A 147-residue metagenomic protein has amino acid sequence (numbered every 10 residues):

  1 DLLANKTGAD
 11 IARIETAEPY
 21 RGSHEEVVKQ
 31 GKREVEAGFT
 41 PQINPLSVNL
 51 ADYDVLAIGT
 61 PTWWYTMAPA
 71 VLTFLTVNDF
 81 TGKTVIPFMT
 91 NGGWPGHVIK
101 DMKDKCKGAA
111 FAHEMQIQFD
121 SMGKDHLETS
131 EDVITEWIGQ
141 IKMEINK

Functional and structural regions predicted by a protein language model:
D1-I58, Y65-M67, L72, T76 (+2 more regions): N-terminal beta1-alpha1-beta2 submodule of the flavodoxin-like/Rossmannoid cofactor-binding fold
T7-A9, K83, A109: A structural micro-motif
L50, T76-G82, K105-K107: Short, conserved loop/helix-junction motifs that constitute active-site signature segments in enzyme catalytic cores
D54, K83-T84: Surface-exposed loop/turn positions
I58-G59, P87: Redox-cofactor binding/interface segments in oxidoreductases and associated redox assembly factors
P61-Y65, N91-W94: Gly/Ser/Thr-rich loops at beta-strand to alpha-helix junctions that form or flank small-molecule/cofactor-binding
I86-E128: Short, glycine-/small-residue-rich phosphate/pyrophosphate-handling segment
